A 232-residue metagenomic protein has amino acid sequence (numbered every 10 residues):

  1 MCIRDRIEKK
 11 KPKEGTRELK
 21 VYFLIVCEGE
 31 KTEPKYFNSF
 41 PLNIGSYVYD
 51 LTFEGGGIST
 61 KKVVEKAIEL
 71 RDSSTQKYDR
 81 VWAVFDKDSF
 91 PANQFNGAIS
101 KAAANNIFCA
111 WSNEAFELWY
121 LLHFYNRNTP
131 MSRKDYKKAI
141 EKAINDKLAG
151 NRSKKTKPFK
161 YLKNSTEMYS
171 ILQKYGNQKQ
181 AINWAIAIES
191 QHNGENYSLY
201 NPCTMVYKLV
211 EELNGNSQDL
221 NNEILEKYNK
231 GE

Functional and structural regions predicted by a protein language model:
R4-L24, P34, N38-E54, D72-S73 (+2 more regions): C-terminal accessory helical subdomains adjacent to catalytic cores in phosphodiester- and nucleotide-handling enzymes
E28-E30: Helix N-cap/beta->alpha junction signal
G57-K66, P91: Short phosphate-binding loop-to-helix
